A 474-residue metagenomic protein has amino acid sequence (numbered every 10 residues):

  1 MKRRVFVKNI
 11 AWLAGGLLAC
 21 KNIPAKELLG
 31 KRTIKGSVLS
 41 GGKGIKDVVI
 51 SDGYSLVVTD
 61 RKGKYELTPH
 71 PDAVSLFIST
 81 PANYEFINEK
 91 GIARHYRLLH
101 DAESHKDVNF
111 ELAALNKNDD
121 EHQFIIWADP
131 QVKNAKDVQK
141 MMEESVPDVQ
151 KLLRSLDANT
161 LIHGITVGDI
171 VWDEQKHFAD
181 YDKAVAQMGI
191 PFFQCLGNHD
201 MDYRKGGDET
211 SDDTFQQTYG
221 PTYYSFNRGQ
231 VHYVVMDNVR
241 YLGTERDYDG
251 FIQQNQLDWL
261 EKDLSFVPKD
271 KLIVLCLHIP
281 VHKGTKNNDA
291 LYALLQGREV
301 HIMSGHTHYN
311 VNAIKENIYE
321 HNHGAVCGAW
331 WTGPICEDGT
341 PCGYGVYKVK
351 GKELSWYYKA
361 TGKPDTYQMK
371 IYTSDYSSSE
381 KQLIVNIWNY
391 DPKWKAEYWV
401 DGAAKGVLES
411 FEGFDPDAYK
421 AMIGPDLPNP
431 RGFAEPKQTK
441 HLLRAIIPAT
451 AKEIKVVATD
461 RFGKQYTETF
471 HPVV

Functional and structural regions predicted by a protein language model:
V5-K26: N-terminal export signals
L17, K21, R32-K35, L39-Y54 (+1 more regions): Short, ordered, surface-exposed loop/turn motifs in non-cytosolic proteins
L29-T33, S40-G41, E85-F178, T450-K455: N-terminal active-site segment of His-dependent metallophosphoesterases
Y54-T68: Short, acidic Ser/Thr/Gly-rich low-complexity loop/linker segments typical of extracellular and cell-surface proteins
I78-T80, A458: Conserved structural position at the C-terminal beta-strand of extracellular beta-sandwich adhesion modules
A82-N88, H95-L99, Q175-K269, N287-M303 (+2 more regions): Extended active-site neighborhood of metal-dependent phosphoesterases/phosphodiesterases
I318-D401, P436-T469: Binuclear metal-dependent phosphoesterase catalytic core
D415-R444: Aromatic sugar-binding surface patches on proteins that engage polysaccharides or sugar-phosphate polymers
